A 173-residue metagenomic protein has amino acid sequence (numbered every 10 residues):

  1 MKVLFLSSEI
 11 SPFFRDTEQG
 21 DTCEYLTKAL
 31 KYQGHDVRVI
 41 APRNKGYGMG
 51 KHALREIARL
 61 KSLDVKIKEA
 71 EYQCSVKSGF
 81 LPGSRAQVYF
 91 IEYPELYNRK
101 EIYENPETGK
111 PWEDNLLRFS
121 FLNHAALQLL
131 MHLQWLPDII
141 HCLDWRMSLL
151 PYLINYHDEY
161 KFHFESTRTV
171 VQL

Functional and structural regions predicted by a protein language model:
M1-D16, A41-R43: Nucleotide-activated donor-dependent transferases that construct or modify glycoconjugates
V3, H35-V37, V88, P137 (+1 more regions): Hydrophobic anchor at the start of a short beta-strand that flanks the dinucleotide cofactor-binding loop
S8-E9, H35, P42-K45, C142-M147 (+1 more regions): An acidic- and aromatic-residue-enriched active-site/binding cleft used to recognize and process polar
R15-D16, M49-K51, L149-N155: A short acidic (Asp/Glu
Q19-A29: Short amphipathic alpha-helix
R43-H132: A conserved catalytic-core segment of Leloir-type glycosyltransferases
L116-L173: Conserved nucleotide-sugar donor-interacting segment of glycosyltransferase catalytic cores, predominantly GT-B
